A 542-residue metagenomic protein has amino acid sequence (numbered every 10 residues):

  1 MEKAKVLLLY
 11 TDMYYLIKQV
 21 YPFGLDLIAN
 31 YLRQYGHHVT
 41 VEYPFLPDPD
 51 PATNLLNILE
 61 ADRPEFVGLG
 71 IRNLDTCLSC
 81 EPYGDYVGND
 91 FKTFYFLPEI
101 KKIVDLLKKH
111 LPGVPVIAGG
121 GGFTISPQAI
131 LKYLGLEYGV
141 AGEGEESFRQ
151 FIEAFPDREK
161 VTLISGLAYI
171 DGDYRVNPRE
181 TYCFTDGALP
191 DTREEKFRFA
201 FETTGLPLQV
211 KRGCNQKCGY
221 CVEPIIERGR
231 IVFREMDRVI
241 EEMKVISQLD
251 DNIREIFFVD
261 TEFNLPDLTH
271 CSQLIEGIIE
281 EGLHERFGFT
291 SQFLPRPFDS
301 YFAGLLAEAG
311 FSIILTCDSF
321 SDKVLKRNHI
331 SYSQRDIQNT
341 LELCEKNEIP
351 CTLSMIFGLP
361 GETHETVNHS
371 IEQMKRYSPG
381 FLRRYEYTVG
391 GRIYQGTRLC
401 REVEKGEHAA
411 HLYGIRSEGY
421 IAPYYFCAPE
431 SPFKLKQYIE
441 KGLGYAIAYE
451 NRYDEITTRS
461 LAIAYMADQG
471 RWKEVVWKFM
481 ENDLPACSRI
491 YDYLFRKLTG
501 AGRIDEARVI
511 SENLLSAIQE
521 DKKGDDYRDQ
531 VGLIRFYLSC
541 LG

Functional and structural regions predicted by a protein language model:
E2-K244, Q248-N252, V475: Acidic, low-complexity intrinsically disordered segments
K5-Y14, A168, E365-E520, G532 (+1 more regions): C-terminal accessory regions of radical SAM enzymes
L32, I103-L111, L274, I278 (+2 more regions): Hydrophobic positions in alpha-helices of CheY-like receiver
Q34-H37, K109-G113, E159, I279-R286 (+2 more regions): Short helix-capping segments at alpha-helix termini
G120, T261-L265, L294-P295, G358 (+1 more regions): Short, solvent-exposed turn/loop segments enriched in Gly/Ser/Thr/Pro and often Arg
P127-L134, F302, G361-R376: Catalytic cores of alpha/beta
A129-S147, E308-I313, Q373-G390: Structural recognition of alpha->loop->beta junctions
D186-C351, F357, N368, E372: Radical SAM [4Fe-4S] cluster-binding motif and immediate context
